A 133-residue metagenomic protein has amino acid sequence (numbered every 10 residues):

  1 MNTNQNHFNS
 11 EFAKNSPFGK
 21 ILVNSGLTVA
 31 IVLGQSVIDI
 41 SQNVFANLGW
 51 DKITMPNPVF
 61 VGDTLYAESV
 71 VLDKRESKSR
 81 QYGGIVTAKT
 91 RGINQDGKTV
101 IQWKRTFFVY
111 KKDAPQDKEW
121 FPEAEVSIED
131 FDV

Functional and structural regions predicted by a protein language model:
M1-W50, I101, K112-V133: Hot-dog-fold acyl-thioester-processing enzymes
G26-V29, M55, I93: Intrinsic structural disorder
W50-P56, K74: Short structured motifs
V59-D63, E68-V133: HotDog/MaoC-like acyl-thioester-processing domains
